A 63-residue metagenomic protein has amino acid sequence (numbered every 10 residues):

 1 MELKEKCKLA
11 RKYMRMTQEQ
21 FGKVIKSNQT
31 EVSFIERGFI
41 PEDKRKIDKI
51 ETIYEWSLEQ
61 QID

Functional and structural regions predicted by a protein language model:
M1-Y13: A short, Lys/Arg-rich alpha-helix, primarily the initiator
C7, Q18, Q29, K46-I47: Helix-turn-helix DNA-binding elements, focusing on the entry/boundary residues of the two helices that contact DNA
K8, S33-F34, I62: Key DNA-contacting residues within the recognition helix of helix-turn-helix
R11, G22, E51: The alpha-helix within a helix-turn-helix
R15-F34: Short alpha-helical DNA-recognition segment
K26, D43-I62: DNA major-groove recognition helix of helix-turn-helix/homeodomain DNA-binding modules
R37: Short, conserved catalytic or interaction motifs in soluble domains
